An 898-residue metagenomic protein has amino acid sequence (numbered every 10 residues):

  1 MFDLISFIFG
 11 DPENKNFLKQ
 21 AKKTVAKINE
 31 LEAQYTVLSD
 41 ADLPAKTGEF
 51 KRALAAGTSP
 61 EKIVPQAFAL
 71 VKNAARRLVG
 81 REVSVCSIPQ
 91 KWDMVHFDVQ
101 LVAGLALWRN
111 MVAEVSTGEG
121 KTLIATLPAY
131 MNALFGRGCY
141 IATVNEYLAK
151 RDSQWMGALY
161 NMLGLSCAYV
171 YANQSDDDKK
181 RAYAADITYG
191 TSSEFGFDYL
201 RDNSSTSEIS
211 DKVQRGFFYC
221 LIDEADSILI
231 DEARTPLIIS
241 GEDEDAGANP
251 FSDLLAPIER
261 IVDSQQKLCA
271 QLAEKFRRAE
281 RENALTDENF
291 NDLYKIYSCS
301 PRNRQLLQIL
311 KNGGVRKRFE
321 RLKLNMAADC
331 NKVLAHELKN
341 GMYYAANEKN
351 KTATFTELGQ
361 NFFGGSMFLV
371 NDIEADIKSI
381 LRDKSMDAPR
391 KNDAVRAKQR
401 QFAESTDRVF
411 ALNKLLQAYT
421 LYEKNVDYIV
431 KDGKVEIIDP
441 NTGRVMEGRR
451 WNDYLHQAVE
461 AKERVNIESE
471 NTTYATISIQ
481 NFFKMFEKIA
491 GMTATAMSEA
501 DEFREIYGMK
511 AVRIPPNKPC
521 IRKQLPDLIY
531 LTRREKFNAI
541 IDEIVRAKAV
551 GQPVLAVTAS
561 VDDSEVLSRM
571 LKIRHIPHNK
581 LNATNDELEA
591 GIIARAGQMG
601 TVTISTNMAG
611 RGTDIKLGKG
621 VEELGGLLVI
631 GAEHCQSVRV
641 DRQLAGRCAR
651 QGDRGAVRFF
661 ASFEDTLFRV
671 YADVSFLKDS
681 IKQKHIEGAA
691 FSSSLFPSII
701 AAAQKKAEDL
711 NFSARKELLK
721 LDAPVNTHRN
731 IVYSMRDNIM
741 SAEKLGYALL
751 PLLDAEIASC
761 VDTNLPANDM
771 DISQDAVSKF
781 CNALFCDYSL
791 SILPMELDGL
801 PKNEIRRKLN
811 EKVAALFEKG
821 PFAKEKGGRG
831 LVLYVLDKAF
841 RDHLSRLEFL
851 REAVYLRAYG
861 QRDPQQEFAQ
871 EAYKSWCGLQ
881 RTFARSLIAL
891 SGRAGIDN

Functional and structural regions predicted by a protein language model:
M1-E687, S734, P751: Conserved P-loop NTPase motor core
A411, Y428-I438, T442-R449, Q651 (+1 more regions): Extended, charged helical/alpha-beta scaffold domains that provide interaction surfaces
